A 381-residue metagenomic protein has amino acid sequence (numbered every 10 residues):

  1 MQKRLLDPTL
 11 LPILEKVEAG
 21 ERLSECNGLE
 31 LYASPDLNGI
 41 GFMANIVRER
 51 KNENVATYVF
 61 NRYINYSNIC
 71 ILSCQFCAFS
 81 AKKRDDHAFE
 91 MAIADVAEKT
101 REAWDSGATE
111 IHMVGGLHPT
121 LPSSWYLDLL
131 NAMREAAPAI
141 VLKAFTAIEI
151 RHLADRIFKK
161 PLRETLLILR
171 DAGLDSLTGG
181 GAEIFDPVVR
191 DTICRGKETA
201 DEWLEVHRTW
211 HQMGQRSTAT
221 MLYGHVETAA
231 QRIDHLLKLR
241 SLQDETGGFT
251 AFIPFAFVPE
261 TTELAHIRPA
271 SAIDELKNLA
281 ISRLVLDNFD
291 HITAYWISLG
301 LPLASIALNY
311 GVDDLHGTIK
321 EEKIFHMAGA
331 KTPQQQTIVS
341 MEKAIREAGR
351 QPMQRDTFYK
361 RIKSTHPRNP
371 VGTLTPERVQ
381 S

Functional and structural regions predicted by a protein language model:
M1-N38, E49, W104, Q243-S381: Auxiliary Fe-S-binding modules of radical SAM enzymes
E25-C26, Y58, E110-G115, K143-I148 (+3 more regions): Short beta-strands and strand-loop turn motifs
G39-K83, A88-V114, L177: N-terminal pre-triad scaffold of radical SAM enzymes
N61-I64, R84, V114-S124, P187 (+2 more regions): Glycine-rich, proline-tolerant flexible connector loops at the mouths of alpha/beta enzymes
C74, T109-E110, S123, L127-A219: Radical SAM/AdoMet-radical enzyme domain recognition
K82-E90, P119-S124, A154-K160, V189-A200 (+2 more regions): Glycine-rich tight-turn/loop motif centered on a GG-T
I93-T100, K160-L167, G300-A304: Short, acidic/polar
G115, A137, V141, R170-A182 (+3 more regions): Conserved C-terminal portion of the radical SAM core fold that forms the substrate/S-adenosylmethionine-binding
